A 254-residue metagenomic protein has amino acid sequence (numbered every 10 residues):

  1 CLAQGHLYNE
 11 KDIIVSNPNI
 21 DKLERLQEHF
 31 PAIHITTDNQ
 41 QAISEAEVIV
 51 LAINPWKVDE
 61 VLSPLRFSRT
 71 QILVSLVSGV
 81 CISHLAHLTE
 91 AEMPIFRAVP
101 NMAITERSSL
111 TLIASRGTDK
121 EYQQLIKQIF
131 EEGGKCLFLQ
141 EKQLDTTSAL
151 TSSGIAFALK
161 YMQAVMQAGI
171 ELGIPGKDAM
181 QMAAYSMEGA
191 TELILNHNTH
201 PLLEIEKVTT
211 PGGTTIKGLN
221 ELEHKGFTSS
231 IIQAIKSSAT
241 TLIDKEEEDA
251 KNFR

Functional and structural regions predicted by a protein language model:
L2, H6: Aromatic pocket-lining residues of Rossmann-like dinucleotide-binding sites
Y8, H84-P94, L110-T147, A158-N196 (+1 more regions): Internal alpha-helical scaffold of NAD(P)-dependent oxidoreductase catalytic cores
Y8-V15: Conserved glycine-rich Rossmann-like NAD(P)H-binding loop of the short-chain dehydrogenase/reductase
I13, L23, A42, V58 (+3 more regions): Small-residue helix-packing motif on alpha-helices
I14, I20-F30, N39-I113: Rossmann-like NAD(P)(H) cofactor-binding subdomain of soluble oxidoreductases
H34-Q41, L137-L139: Short acidic-hydrophobic, aromatic-tinged amphipathic segments that line or gate anion-handling sites
A184, E188-R254: NAD(P)-dependent Rossmann-like dehydrogenase/reductase catalytic/cofactor-binding core
